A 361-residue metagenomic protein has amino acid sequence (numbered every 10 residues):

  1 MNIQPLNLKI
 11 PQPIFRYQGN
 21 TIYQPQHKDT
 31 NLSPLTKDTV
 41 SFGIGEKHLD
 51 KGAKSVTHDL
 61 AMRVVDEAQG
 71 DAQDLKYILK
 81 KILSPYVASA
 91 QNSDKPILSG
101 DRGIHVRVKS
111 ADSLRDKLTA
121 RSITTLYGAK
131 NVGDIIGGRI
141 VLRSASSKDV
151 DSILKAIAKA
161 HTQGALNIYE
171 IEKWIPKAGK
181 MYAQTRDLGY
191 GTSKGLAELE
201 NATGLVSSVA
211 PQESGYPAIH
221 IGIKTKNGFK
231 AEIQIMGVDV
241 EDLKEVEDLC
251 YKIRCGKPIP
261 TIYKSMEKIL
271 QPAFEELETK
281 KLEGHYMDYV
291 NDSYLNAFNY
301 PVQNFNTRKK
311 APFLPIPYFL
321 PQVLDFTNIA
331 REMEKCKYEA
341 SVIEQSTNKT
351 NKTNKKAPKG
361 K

Functional and structural regions predicted by a protein language model:
M1-D38, F42-I44, I140, Q345-K361: Non-Sec secretion/translocation targeting segments of pathogen effectors
Y17, S41-G43, D50, L98-D101 (+4 more regions): Intrinsically disordered, low-complexity segments enriched in small/polar residues
G19-N20, I44-E46, G179, N227: Intrinsic-disorder/low-complexity loop/linker signature
Y23, D29-I135, S146-D151, L295-T347: Charge-rich, low-complexity segments
I123-E344, K359: Long beta-strand-rich cores associated with HINT superfamily self-processing modules
